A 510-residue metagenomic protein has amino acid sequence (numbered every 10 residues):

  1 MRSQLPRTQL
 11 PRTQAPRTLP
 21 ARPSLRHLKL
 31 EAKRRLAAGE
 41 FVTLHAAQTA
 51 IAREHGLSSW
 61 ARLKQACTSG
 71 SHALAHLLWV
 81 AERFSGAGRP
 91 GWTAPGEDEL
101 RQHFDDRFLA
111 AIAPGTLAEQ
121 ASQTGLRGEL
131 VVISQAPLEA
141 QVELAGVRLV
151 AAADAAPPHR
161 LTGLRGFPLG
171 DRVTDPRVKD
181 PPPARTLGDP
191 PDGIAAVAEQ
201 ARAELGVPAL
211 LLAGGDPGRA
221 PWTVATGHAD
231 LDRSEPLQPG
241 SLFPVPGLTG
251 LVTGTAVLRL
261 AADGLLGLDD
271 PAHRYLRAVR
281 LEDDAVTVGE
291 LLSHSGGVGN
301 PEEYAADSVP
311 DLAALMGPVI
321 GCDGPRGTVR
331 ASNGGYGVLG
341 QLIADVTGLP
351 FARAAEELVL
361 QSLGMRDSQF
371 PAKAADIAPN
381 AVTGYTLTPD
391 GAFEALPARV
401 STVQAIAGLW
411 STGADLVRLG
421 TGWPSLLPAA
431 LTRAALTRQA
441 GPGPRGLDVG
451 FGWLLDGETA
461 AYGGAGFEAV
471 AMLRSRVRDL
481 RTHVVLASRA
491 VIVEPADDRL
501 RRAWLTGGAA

Functional and structural regions predicted by a protein language model:
A32, D216-T223, H228-D230, E282-G466: Short, surface-exposed loop or secondary-structure junction motifs that flank catalytic or metal-binding residues
Q65-P90, A94, R172-D189: Short, low-complexity N-terminal intrinsically disordered segments enriched in polar/charged residues
W92-Q135: Short solvent-exposed beta->alpha transition segments
V132-P182: Exposed beta-sheet edge and beta->alpha loop/turn motif
S134-A145, G441-V477, A487: Short, Gly/Ser/Thr-enriched beta-strand-loop segments that form substrate-interacting elements of hydrolase/peptidase
L149-A152, R160-P168, A471-A490: Short, well-ordered beta-strand elements
L187-V245, L265-G267, A313, E394: Short, conserved catalytic-motif segment at the N-terminal edge
A203-L211, D232-E290, G321-G334, Q404-A407 (+1 more regions): Short active-site loop at a secondary-structure junction that contains or immediately precedes the catalytic residue(s)
